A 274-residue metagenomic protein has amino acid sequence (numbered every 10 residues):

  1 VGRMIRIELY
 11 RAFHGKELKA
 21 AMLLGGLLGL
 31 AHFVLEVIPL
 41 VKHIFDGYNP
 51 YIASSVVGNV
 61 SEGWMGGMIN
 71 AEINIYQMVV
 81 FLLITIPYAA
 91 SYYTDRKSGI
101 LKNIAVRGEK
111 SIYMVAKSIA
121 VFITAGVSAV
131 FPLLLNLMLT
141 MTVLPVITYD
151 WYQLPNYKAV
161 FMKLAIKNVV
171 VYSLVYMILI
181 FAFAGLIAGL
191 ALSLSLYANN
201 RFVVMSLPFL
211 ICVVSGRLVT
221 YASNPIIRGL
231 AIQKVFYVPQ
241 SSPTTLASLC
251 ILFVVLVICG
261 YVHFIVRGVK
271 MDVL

Functional and structural regions predicted by a protein language model:
V1-G26: Aromatic- and glycine-rich beta-strand/loop motifs that create alpha-glucan
G2-L9, S111, V115, V170-L174: Alpha-helical membrane-protein architecture signal
E8, S193, L252-L274: Junction motif at the cytosolic side of a transmembrane helix
E17-L18, E109-S111, V115, N200-M205: Membrane-helix interface segments
A21-L28, R201-S215: Central hydrophobic cores of alpha-helical transmembrane segments in multi-pass integral membrane proteins
G26-A90, S118-A188, L192, L196 (+1 more regions): Secretory targeting signals
A89-T124: Helix-loop-helix units of permease transmembrane domains in multi-pass membrane transporters, especially ABC
N199-V203, F209-L210, V266-L274: Short cytosolic juxtamembrane segments of multi-pass membrane proteins
